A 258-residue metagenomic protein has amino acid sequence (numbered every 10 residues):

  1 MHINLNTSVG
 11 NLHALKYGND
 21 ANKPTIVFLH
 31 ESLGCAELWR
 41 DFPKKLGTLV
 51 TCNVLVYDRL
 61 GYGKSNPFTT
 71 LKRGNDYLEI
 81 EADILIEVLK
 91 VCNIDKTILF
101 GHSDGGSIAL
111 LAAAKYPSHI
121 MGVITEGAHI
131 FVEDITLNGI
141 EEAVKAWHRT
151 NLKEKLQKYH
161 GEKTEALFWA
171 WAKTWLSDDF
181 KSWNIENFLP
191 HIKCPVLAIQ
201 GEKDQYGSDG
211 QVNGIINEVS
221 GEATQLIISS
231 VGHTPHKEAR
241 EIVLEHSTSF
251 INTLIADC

Functional and structural regions predicted by a protein language model:
H13-F68: Conserved HGGG/HGGXW glycine-rich cap/lid loop of the alpha/beta-hydrolase fold
V56-T97, E245: Active-site loop/oxyanion-hole signature of alpha/beta-hydrolase fold enzymes
S107-K115, H119-N151: Flexible "cap/lid" loop of the alpha/beta hydrolase fold
I192, A198-Q200: Short beta-strand/loop motif that positions the catalytic acidic residue of the alpha/beta-hydrolase fold
C194, S208-N217: Short alpha-helix in the alpha/beta-hydrolase fold that links the catalytic acid
K203-G207, H233: Acidic catalytic loop of the alpha/beta-hydrolase fold
N217-T234: Catalytic histidine neighborhood in serine/cysteine hydrolases with alpha/beta-hydrolase-type architecture
V231-L244: Catalytic histidine-centered segment of alpha/beta-hydrolase-like enzymes
